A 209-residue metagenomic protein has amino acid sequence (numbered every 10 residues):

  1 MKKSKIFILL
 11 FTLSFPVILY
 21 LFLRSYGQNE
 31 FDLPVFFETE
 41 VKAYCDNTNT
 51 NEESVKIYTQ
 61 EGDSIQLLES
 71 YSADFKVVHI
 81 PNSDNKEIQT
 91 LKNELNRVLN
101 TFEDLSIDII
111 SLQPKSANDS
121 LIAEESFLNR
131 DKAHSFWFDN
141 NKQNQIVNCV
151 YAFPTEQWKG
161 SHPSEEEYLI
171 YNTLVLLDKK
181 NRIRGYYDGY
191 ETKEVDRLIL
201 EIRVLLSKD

Functional and structural regions predicted by a protein language model:
M1-K56: N-terminal targeting signals for export/organelle localization
K2, D74-K76, E94-L99, D108 (+4 more regions): Eukaryotic scaffold repeat domains enriched in small/polar residues
I57-T59, L176: Hydrophobic beta-strand positions
S64-L95, I109-L112: Short active-site neighborhood of thiol/selenol oxidoreductases, capturing the structured segment around
A73, L105-I107, K132-A133, R182: Loop/turn elements at helix/coil->beta-strand transitions in domains of secreted/extracellular proteins
D119-Y171: Short, internal strand/loop/helix patches that form the active-site neighborhood or redox-interaction surface
G160-D209: Thiol-/selenol-based redox modules, centered on thioredoxin-like and closely related oxidoreductase domains
